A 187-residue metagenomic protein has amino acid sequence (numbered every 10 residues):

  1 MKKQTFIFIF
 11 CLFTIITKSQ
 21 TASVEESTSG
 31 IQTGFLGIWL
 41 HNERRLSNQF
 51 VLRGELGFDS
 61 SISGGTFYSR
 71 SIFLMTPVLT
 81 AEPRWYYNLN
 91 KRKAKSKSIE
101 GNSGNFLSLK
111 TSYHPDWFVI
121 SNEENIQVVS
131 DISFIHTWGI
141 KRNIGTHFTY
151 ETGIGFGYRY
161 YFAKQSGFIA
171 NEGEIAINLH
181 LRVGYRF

Functional and structural regions predicted by a protein language model:
M1-E25, V183-F187: Bacterial Sec-dependent N-terminal signal peptides
Q20-E26, Q49, N88-G104, I144-F148: Short loop/turn motifs that connect adjacent beta-strands in outer-membrane beta-barrel proteins
T21-L74: Start-of-domain marker
E25-S29, G34-L36, F73-L79, I126-F134 (+1 more regions): Residues that define the transmembrane beta-barrel architecture of outer-membrane proteins
S27-I31, L52-L56, L79, S103-T111 (+3 more regions): Transmembrane beta-strands of outer-membrane beta-barrel proteins
T33-G37, L56-I62, W85-Y87, T111-W117 (+3 more regions): Transmembrane beta-strands of outer-membrane beta-barrel pores
S61-T66, F73-L74, G145-F187: Predominantly the C-terminal beta-signal and adjacent terminal strand-loop region of outer-membrane beta-barrel
P77-A94, I175-F187: Outer-membrane beta-barrel "beta-signal"
